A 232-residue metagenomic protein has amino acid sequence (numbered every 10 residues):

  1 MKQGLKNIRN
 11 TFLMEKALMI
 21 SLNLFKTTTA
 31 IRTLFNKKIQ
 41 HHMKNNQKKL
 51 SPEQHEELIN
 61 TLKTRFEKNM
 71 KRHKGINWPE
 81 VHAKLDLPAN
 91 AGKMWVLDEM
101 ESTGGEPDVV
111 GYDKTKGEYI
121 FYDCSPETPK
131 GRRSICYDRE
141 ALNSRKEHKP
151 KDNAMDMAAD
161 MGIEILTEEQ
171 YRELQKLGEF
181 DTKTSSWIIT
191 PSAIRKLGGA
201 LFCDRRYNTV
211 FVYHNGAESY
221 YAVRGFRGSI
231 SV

Functional and structural regions predicted by a protein language model:
K2, M43-K44: The identity of the second residue at the extreme N-terminus of proteins
K2-I8: Extreme N-terminal basic, low-complexity initiation segments that serve as generic localization/processing leaders
L5, L13, L22-L24: Short hydrophobic targeting helices and cationic amphipathic motifs that mediate membrane/organellar targeting
I8-R9, A17-S21, I31: N-terminal leader/targeting signatures
K26-H42: Short, Lys/Arg-enriched N-terminal segments with co-localized hydrophobic residues within the first ~10-30 amino acids
K44-E164, E168-V232: A binding-site-centric feature that preferentially detects glycan-recognition modules on secreted/surface proteins
